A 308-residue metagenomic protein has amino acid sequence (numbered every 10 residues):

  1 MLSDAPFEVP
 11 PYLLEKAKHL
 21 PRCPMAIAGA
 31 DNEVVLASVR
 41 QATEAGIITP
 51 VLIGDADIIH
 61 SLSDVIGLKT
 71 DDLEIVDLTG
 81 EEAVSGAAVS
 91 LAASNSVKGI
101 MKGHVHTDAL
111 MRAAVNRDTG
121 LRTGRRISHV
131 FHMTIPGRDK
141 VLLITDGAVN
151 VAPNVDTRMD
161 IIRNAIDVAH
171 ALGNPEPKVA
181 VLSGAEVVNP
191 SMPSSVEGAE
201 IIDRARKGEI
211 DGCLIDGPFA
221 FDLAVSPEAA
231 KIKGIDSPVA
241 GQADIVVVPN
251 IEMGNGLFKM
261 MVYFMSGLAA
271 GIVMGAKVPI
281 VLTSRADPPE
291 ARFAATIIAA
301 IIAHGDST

Functional and structural regions predicted by a protein language model:
M1-L52, A56-V239, D244-T308: Anion-binding alpha/beta catalytic cores of soluble intermediary-metabolism enzymes, centered on
